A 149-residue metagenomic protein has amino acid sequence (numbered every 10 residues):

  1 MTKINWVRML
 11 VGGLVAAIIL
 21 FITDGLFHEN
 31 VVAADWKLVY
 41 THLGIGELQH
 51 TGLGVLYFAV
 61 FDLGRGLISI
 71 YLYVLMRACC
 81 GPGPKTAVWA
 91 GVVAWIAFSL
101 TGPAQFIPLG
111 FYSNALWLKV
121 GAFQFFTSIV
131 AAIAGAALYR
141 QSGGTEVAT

Functional and structural regions predicted by a protein language model:
M1-T149: Juxtamembrane/disordered regions of integral membrane proteins
